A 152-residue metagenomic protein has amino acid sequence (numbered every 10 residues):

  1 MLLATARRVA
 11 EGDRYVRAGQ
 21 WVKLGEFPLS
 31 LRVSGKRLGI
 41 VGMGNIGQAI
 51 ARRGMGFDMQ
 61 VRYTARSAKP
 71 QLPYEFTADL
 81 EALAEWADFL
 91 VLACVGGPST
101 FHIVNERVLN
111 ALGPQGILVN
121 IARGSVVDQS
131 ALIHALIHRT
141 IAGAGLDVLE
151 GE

Functional and structural regions predicted by a protein language model:
M1-R37, A49-R52: Phosphate-binding beta-alpha-beta segment of Rossmann-like dinucleotide-binding domains, i.e., the NAD(P)
L38-G39, L118: Conserved hydrophobic beta-strands of the Rossmann-like cofactor-binding core in SDR/related NAD(P)H-dependent
M43-G44: Glycine-rich Rossmann-fold phosphate-binding loop(s) that bind the pyrophosphate of adenine dinucleotide cofactors
A51, M55, L136-I137: Gly/Ala-rich phosphate-binding loop of Rossmann-like dinucleotide-binding domains, activating on the conserved
D58: Short glycine-rich hinge loops at helix-strand junctions in the catalytic core of two-component histidine kinases
S67-E152: Rossmann-like adenosine-cofactor binding region
